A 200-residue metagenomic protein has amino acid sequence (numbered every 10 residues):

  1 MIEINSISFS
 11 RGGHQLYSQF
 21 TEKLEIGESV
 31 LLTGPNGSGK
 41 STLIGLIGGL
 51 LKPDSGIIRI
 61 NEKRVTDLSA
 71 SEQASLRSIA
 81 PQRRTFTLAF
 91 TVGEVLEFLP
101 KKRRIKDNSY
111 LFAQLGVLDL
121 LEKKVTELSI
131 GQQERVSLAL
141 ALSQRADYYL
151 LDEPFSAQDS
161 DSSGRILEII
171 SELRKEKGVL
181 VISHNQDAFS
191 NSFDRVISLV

Functional and structural regions predicted by a protein language model:
G48: Helix-to-loop junction immediately C-terminal to a conserved catalytic motif
G56-R64, Q73: Conserved ABC transporter NBD signature motif
R83-E97, K102-R103, A188-S190: Conserved catalytic motifs of ABC-family nucleotide-binding domains
I105-L121: Conserved ABC ATPase "signature" region
K124-L128: Conserved ABC ATPase signature
L138: Hydrophobic anchor residue at the start of the ABC signature
D152, D159: ABC-family nucleotide-binding domains
